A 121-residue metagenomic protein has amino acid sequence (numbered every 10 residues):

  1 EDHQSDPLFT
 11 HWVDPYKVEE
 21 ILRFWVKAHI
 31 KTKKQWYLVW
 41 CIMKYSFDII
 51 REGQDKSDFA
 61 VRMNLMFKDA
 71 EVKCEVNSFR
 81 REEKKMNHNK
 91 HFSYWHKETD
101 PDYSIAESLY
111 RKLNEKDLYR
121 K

Functional and structural regions predicted by a protein language model:
E1-K121: Flexible coil/loop and intrinsically disordered linker positions at secondary-structure junctions
